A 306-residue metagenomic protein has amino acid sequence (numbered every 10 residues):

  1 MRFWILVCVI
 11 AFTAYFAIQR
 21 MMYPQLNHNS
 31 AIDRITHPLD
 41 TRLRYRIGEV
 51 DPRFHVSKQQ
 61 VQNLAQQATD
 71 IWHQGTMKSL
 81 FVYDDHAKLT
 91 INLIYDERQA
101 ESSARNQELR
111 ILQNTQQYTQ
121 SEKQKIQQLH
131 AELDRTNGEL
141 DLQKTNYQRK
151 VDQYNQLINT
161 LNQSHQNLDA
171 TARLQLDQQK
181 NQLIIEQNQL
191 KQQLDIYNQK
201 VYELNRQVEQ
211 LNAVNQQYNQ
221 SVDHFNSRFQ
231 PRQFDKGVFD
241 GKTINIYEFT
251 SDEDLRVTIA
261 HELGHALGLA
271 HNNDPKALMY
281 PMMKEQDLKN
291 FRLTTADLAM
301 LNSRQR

Functional and structural regions predicted by a protein language model:
M1-R306: Zinc-dependent metalloendopeptidases
